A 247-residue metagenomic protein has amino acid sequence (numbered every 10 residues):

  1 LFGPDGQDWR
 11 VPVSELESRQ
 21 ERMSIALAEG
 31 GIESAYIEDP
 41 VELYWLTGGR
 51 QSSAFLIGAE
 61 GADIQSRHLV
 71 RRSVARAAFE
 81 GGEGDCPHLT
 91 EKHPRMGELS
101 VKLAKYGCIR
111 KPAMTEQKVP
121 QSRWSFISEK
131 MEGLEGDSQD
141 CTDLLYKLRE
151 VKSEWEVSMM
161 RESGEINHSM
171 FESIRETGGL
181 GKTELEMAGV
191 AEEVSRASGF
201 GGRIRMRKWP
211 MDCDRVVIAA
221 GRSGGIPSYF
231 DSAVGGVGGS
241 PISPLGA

Functional and structural regions predicted by a protein language model:
L1-Q65, A104-R110, E135, E154 (+2 more regions): Terminal domain-start leader segments
F2-D5, S14-Q20, M96-G225: Flexible, acidic/His-enriched mid-domain "rim/lid" segments that flank
I37-E38, R71, L89-H93, S138-D143 (+1 more regions): Conserved beta-strand termini and adjacent loop/short-helix elements that scaffold enzyme active sites in alpha/beta
E38-P40, V70-S73, M114-V119: Structural motif
Y44-T47, I64, R76-F79, S122-R123: Short active-site-adjacent helix-start/loop capping segments
Q51-A54, E83-D85, S128-E132: Short, solvent-exposed amphipathic alpha-helical segments in soluble enzyme and RNA/protein-processing domains
E60, G107-C108, V217-A247: Acidic/histidine-enriched ion/cofactor-binding microenvironments in catalytic or ligand-binding pockets
L69-L99: Compact, glycine/acidic-enriched structural inserts
